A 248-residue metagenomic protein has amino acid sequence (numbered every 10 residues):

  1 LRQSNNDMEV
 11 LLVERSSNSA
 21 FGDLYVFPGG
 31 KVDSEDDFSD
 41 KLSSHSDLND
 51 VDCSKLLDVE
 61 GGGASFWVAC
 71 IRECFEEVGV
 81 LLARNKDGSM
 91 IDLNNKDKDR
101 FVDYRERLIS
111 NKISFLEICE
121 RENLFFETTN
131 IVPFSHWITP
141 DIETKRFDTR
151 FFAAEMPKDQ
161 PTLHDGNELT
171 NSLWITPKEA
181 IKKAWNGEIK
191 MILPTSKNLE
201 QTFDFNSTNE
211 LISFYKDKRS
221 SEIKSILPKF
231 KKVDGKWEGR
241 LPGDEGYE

Functional and structural regions predicted by a protein language model:
L1-E248: N-terminal leader/linker segments that precede catalytic domains of diphosphate-processing enzymes
